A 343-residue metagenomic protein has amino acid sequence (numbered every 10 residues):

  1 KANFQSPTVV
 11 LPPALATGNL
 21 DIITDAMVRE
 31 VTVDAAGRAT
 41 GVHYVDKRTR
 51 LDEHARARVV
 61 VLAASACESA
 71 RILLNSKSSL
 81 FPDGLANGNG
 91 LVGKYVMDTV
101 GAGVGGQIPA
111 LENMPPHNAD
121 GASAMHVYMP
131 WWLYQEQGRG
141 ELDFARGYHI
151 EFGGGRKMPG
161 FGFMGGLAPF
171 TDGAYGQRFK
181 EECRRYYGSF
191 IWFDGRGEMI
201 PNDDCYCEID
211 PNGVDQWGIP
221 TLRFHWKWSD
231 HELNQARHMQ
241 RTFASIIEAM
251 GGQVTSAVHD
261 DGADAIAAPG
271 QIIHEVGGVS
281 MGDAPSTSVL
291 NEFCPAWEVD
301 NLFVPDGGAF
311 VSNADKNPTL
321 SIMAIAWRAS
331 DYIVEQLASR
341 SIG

Functional and structural regions predicted by a protein language model:
K1-D25, D203-C205: Active-site/ligand-binding neighborhood in enzyme catalytic cores
A2, I23, R29-T32, E182 (+5 more regions): A glycine-rich dinucleotide-binding beta-alpha-beta segment and adjacent secondary-structure elements that constitute
V9, T17, E30-V31, V42-A119 (+4 more regions): Glycine-rich loop(s) and the adjacent beta-strand/alpha-helix scaffold that form part
V10-A16, K47-H54, M281, T287-W297: A short acidic-Thr-Gly-centered motif at the start of a beta-strand
T32-D34, N212: Short beta-strand micro-motifs enriched in acidic
G37-H43, S189-W192: Short, hydrophobic/aromatic-rich segments at coil-to-beta transitions
N89-L233, I272-V276, W297, V304-V311: FAD cofactor-binding and catalytic pocket of flavoenzymes
